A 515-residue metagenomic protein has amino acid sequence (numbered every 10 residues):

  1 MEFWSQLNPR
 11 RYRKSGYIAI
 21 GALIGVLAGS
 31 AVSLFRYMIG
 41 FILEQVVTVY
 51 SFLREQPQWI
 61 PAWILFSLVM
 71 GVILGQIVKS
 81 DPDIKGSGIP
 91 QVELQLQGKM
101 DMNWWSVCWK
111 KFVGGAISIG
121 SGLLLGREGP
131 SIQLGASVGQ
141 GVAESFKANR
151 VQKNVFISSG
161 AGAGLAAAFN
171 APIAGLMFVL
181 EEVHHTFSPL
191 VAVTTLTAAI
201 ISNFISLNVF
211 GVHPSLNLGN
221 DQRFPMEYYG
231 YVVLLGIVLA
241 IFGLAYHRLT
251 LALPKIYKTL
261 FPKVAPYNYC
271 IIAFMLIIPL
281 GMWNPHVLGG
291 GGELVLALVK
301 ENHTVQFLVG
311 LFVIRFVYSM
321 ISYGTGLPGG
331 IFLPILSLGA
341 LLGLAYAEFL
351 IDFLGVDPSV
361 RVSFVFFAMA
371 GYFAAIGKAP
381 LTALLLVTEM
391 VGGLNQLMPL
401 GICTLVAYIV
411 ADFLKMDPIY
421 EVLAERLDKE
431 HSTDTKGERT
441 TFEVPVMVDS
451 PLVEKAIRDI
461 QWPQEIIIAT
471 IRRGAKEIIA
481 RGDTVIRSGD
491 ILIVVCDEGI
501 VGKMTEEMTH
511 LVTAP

Functional and structural regions predicted by a protein language model:
M1-L427, H431, M447-V448, R473-K476 (+2 more regions): Alpha-helical transmembrane segments and immediately membrane-proximal extracytoplasmic
G86, V113, E438, W462-E465: A short, polar/charged loop/turn motif at coil->beta-strand junctions and beta-hairpin connectors
V92, G437-R439, I479: Short, solvent-exposed coil/turn segments
V365, I376-G377, K436-E438, Q461-P463 (+1 more regions): A structural signal for short secondary-structure junctions
V422-R458: Extended boundary segments
V448-M504: Cytosolic Rossmann-like ligand/nucleotide-binding regulatory domains
T509-P515: A common structural junction motif
